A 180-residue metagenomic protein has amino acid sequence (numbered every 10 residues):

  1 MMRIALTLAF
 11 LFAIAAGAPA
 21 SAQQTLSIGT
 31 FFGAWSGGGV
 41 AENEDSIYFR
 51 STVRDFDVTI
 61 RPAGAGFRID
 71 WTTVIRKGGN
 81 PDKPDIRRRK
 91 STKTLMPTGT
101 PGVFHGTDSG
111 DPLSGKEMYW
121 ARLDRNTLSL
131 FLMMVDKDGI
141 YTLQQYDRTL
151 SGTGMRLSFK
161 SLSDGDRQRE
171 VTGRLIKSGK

Functional and structural regions predicted by a protein language model:
M1-A5: Positively charged n-region of N-terminal signal peptides that target proteins for export
T7-A16: Bacterial N-terminal signal peptides
A18-A22: Sec/Tat signal peptide C-region and signal peptidase I cleavage site
T25-L26, F32-T72, K83-R89, Y141 (+2 more regions): Short, solvent-exposed loop/hinge segments that bridge or flank secondary-structure elements
R54-R61, K93, K116-A121, L143-L150 (+2 more regions): Hydrophobic/aromatic beta-strand elements that line small-molecule binding cavities or substrate pockets in beta-rich
D70-T73, G106-T107, S129-D136, Q145 (+1 more regions): Short beta-strand segments that buttress and anchor functional surface loops
T73-L128: Predominantly extracellular/secreted and cell-surface proteins with exposed, flexible low-complexity segments
D111-G152: Acidic, glycine-rich flexible loop segments
